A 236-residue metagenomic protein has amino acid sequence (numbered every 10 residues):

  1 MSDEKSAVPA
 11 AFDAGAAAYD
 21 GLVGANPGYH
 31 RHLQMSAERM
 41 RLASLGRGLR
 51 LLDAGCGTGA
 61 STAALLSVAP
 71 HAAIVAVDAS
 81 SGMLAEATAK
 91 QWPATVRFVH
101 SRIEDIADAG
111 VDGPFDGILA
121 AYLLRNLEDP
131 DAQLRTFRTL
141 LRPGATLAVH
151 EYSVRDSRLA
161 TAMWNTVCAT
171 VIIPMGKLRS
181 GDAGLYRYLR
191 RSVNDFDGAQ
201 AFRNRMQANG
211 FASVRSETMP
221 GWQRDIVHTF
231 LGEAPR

Functional and structural regions predicted by a protein language model:
M1-A18: N-terminal, positively charged/glycine-rich alpha-helical extensions of SAM-dependent methyltransferases
V23, S153-Q207, T218: C-terminal alpha-helical "lid/dimerization" subdomain adjacent to the S-adenosyl-L-methionine
P27-R47, A64: Conserved alpha-helix/loop element of class I SAM-dependent methyltransferases that forms part of the SAM/SAH-binding
R50-I106: Class I SAM-dependent methyltransferase SAM/SAH-binding core
E104-I118: A short acidic, Gly/Pro-enriched loop at the edge of an enzyme's catalytic core that lines a small-molecule cofactor
D116-P130: A short SAM/SAH-binding and catalytic strip from SAM-dependent methyltransferases
D131-T146: A short glycine-rich, Lys/Arg-flanked "PGG" loop and its adjoining helix->strand segment in the class I
N209-R236: Core SAM-dependent methyltransferase catalytic element
